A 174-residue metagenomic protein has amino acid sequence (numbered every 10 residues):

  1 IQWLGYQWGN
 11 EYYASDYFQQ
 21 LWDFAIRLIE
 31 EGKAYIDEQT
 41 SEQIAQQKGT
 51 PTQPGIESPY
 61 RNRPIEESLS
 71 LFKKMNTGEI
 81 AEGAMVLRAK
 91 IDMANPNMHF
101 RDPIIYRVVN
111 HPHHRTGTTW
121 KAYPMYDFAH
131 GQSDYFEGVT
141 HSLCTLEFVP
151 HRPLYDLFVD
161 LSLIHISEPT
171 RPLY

Functional and structural regions predicted by a protein language model:
Q2-Y13: A glycine-rich helix N-cap at a beta->alpha junction
Y13, R27-L163, S167: Active-site cores that bind ATP or allylic diphosphates and position pyrophosphate for catalysis
A14-R27, R171: Short, conserved secondary-structure transition motifs
I166-Y174: A short, hydrophobic C-terminal helix/tail in secreted or cell-surface proteins
